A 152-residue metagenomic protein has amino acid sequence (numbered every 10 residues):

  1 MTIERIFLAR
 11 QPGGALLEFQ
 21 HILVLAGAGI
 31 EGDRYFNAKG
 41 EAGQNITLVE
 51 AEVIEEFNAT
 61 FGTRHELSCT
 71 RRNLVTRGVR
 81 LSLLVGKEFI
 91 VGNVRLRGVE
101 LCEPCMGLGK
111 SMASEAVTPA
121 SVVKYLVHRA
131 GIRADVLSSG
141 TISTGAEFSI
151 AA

Functional and structural regions predicted by a protein language model:
M1-A152: Metal-cofactor-dependent catalytic cores
